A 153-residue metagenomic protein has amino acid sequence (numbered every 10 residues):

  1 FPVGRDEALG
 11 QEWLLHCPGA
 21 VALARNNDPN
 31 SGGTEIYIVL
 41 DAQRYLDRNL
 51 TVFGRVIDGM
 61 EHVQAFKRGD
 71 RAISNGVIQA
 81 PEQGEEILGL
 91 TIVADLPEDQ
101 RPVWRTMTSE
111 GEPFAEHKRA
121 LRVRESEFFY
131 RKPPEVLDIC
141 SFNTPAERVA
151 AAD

Functional and structural regions predicted by a protein language model:
F1-D153: Cross-family detector of peptidyl-prolyl cis-trans isomerase
